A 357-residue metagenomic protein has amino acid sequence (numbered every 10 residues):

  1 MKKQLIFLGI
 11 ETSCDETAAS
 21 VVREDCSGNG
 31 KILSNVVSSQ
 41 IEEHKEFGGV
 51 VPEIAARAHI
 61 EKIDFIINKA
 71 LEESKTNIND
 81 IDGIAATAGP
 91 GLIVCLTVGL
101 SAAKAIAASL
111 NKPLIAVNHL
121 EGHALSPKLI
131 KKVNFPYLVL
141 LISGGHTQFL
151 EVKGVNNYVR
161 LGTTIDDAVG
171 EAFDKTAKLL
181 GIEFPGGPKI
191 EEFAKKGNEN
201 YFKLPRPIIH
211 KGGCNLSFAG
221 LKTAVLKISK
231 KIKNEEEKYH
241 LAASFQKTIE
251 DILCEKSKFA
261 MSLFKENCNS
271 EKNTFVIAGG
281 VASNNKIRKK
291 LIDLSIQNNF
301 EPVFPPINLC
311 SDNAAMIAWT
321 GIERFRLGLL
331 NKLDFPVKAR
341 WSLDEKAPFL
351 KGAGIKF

Functional and structural regions predicted by a protein language model:
M1-K3, A116-L138, T320-G321: Conserved phosphate-binding catalytic cores of ATP/NTP-utilizing and phosphoryl-transfer enzymes
Q4-P90, H119, H123: N-terminal beta-alpha supersecondary unit
T17-R23, V139-L141, T147-E151: Short beta-strand scaffold segments in enzyme catalytic cores
N35, N77, E192-F275, A282-N298 (+2 more regions): A contiguous, well-structured pocket-lining segment that forms one wall/lid of small-molecule binding clefts in soluble
A86-K112, N285-D293: Short Gly/Thr/Asp-enriched flexible loops that form oxyanion-binding sites at enzyme active sites
A116-V117, T274-F275, I292-I317: Conserved phosphate-binding/catalytic loops in two-lobed NTP-binding clefts
H123, P305-D344: Glycine-rich phosphate-binding/hydrolytic loop that grips phosphoryl groups
S143, G154-N198, K222-K233: Glycine-rich phosphate-binding loop plus the immediately following alpha-helix
